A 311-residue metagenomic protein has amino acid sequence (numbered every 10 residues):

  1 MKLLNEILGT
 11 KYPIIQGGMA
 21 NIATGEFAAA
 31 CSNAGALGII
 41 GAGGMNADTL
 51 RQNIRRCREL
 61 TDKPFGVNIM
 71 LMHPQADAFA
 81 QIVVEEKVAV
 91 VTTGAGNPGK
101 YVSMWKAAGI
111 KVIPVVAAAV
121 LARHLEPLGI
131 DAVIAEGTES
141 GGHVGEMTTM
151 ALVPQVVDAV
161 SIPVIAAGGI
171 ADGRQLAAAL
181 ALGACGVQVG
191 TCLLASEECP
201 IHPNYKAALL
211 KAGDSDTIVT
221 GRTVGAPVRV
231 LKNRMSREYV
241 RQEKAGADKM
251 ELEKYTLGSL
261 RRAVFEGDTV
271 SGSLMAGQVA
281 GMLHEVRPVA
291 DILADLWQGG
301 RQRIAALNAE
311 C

Functional and structural regions predicted by a protein language model:
M1-P163: Active-site entrance/lid segments in N-terminal catalytic domains of soluble metabolic enzymes
I22, I170-A171: Residue-level detector of alpha-helix initiation sites
A151-I165, A171-C311: Conserved active-site-proximal phosphate/metal-binding subdomains
